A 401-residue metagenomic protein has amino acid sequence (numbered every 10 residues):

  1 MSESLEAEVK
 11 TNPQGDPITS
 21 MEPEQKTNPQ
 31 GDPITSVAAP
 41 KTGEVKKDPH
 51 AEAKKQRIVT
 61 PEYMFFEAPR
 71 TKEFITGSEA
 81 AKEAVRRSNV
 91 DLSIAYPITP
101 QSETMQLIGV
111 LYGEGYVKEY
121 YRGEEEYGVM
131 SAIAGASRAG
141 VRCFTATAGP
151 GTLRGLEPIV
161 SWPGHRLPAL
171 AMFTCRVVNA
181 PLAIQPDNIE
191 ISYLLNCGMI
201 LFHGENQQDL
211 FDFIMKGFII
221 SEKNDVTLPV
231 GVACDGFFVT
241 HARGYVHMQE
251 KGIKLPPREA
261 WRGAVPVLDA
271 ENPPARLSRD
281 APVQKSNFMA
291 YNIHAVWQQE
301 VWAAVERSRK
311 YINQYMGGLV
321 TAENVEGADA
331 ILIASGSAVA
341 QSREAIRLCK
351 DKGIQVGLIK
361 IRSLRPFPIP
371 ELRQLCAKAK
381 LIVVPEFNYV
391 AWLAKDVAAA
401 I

Functional and structural regions predicted by a protein language model:
S2-V9, D16, M21, D32-M199 (+3 more regions): Thiamine diphosphate
T99-P100, P150-G151, R176-V177, N206-Q208 (+4 more regions): Short, glycine-/Ser/Thr-/acidic-enriched flexible segments
G109-L111, V160-P163, N188, F218-I220 (+4 more regions): Short, solvent-exposed amphipathic alpha-helical segments in soluble enzyme and RNA/protein-processing domains
T145, A171, G231-V232, L332 (+2 more regions): Structural beta-sheet core signal
G155, P181, H241-R243, Q341-R343: Short helix/loop capping segments that flank catalytic or ligand/cofactor-binding pockets
V178, R307-I401: Thiamine diphosphate
Q208-I214, F218-G244: Conserved anion/nucleotide-ligand pocket segment
P229-T321: Conformationally flexible catalytic loops at phosphate/diphosphate-handling active centers
